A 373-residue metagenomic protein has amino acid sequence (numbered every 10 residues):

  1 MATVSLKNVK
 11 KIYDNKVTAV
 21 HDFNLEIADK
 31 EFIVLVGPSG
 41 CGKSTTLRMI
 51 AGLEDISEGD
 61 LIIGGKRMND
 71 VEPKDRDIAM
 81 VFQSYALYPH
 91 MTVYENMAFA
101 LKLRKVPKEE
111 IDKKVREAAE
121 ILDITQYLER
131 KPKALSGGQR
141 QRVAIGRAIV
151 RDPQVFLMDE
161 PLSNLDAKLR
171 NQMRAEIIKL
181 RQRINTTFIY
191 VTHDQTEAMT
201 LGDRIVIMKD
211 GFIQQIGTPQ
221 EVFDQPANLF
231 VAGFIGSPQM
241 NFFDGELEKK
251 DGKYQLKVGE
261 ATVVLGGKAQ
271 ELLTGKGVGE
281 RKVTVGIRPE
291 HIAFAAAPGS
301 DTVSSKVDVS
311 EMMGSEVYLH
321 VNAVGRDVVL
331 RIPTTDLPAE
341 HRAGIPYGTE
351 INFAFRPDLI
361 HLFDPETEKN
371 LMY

Functional and structural regions predicted by a protein language model:
F23-V34: Pre-Walker A (P-loop) beta-loop-beta motif of ABC nucleotide-binding domains
V36-P38: The feature captures the beta-strand-to-loop junction immediately N-terminal to the Walker
A51: Helix-to-loop junction immediately C-terminal to a conserved catalytic motif
S57-R67, I213: ABC nucleotide-binding domain "signature motif"
P73-F234: ABC ATPase nucleotide-binding domains
K249-Y373: Non-catalytic connector elements of ABC transporters
